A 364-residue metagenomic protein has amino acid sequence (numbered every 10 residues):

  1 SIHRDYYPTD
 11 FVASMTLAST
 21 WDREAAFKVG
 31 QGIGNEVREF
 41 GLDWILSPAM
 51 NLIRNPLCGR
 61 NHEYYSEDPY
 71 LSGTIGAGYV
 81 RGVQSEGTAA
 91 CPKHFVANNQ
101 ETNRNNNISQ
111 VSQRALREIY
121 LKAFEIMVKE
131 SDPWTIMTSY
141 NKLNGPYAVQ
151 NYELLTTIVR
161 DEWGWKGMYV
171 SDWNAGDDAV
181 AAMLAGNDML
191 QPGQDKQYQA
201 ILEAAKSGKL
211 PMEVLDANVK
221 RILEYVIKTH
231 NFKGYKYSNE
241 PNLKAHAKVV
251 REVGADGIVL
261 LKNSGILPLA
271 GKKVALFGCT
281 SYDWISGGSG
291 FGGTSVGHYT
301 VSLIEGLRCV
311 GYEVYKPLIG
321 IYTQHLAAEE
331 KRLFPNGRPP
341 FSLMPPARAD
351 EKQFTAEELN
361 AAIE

Functional and structural regions predicted by a protein language model:
S1-E364: Glycoside hydrolase catalytic-domain context in secreted enzymes
